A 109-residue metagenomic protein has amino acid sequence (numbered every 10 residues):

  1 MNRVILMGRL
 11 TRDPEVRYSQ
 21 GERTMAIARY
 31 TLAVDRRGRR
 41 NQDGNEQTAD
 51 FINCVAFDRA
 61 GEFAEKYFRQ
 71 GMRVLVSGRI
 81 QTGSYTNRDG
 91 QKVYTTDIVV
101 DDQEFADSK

Functional and structural regions predicted by a protein language model:
M1-K109: Single-stranded nucleic acid-binding surfaces, predominantly the OB-fold ssDNA-binding core
